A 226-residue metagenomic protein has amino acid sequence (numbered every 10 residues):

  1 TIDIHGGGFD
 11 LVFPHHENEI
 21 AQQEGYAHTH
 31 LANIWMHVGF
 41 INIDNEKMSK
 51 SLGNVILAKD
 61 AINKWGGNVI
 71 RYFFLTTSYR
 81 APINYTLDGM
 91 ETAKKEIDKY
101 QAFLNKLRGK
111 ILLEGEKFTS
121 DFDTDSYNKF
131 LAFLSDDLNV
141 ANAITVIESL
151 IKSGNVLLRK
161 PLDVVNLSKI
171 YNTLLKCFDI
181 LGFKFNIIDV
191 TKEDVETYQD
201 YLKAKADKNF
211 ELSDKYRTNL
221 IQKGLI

Functional and structural regions predicted by a protein language model:
T1-R108: Alpha-helical recognition segments enriched in aromatics with Gly/Pro capping that present substrate-recognition
I4-L11, Y85-I97, E114, K160-L175 (+1 more regions): Short alpha-helical "patches" and their helix-cap loops
W35-V38, F74, I111-K117, A143-V146 (+2 more regions): Short coil/turn segments at secondary-structure boundaries
M48-S49, S120-D121, D125, D189-E193: Short helix-capping and inter-helix turn/linker motifs at the boundaries of alpha-helical repeat units
K59, L131-A132, L202: Amphipathic alpha-helical segments within well-ordered protein domains
V69, F73, T92, E96 (+5 more regions): Residue-level detector of well-ordered alpha-helical segments, enriched for hydrophobic/aromatic packing positions
I83, G89-K160: Helix-loop elements that line ligand-binding/catalytic pockets
E148-I226: Basic, alpha-helical terminal appendages of large translation-related enzymes
